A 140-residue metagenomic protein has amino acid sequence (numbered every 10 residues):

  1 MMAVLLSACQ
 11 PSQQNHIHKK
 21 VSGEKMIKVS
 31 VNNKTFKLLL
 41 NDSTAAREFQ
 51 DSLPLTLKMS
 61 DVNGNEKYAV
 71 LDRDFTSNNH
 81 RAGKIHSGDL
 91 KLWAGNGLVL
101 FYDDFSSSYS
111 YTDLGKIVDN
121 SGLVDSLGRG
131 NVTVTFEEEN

Functional and structural regions predicted by a protein language model:
M2-A3: Residue-level signal for mature regions of secreted extracellular proteins and peptides
L6-A8: C-terminal motif of bacterial Sec signal peptides marking the signal peptidase cleavage site
Q10-S12: Bacterial signal peptide processing site
H18-S52, T56: Start-of-domain signal
D42, L53, L57-N140: Glycine-rich active-site loops that engage anionic ligands at enzyme catalytic sites
